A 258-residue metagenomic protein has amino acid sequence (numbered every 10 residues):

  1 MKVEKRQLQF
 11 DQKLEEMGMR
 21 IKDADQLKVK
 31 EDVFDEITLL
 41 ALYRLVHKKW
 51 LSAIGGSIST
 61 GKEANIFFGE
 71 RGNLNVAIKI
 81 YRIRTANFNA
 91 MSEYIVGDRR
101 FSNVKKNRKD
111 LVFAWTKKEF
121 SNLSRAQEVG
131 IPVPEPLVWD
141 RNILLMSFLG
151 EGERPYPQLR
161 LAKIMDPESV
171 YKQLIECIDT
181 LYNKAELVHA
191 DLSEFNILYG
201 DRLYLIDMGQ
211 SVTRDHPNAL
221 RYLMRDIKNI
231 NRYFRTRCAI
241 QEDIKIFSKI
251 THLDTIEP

Functional and structural regions predicted by a protein language model:
M1-M17: Long, low-complexity intrinsically disordered regions enriched in Ser/Thr/Pro/Gly
R6-Q7, V29, E36-Y43, H47-K48 (+5 more regions): Intrinsic disorder/low-complexity detector
M17-G18, K22-K30, Y222: Polybasic/polar functional segments that serve as interface/processing modules
K22, V29-P155: Conserved ATP-binding subdomain of kinase catalytic cores across diverse folds
R82, G150, E194, Y199 (+1 more regions): Short, glycine/acidic-enriched loop or turn micro-motifs at the edges of active sites
N107-E135, W139-D140, Y156-A190, F195 (+2 more regions): Conserved kinase catalytic-core helix
R154-L159, T213-H216: Short small-residue beta-strand/loop micro-motif enriched in glycine and branched aliphatics
V170, Y182-H189, G200-P258: C-lobe/activation-segment region of protein kinase-like
